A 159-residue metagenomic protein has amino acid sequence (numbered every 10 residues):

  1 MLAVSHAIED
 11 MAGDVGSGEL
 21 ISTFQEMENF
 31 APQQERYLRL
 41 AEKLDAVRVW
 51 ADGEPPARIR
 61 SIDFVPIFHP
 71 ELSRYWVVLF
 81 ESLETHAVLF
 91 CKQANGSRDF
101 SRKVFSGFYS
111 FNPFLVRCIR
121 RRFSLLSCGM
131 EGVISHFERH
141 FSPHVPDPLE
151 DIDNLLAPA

Functional and structural regions predicted by a protein language model:
M1-A159: PLD/PLD-like phosphodiesterase catalytic module centered on the HKD motif
